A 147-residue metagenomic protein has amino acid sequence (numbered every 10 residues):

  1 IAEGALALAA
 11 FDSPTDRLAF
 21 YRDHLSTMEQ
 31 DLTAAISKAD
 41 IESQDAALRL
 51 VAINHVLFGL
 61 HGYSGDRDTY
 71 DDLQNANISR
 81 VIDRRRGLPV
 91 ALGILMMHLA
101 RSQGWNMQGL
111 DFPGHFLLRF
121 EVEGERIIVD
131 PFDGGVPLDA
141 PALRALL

Functional and structural regions predicted by a protein language model:
I1-L147: A structural boundary/capping signal
